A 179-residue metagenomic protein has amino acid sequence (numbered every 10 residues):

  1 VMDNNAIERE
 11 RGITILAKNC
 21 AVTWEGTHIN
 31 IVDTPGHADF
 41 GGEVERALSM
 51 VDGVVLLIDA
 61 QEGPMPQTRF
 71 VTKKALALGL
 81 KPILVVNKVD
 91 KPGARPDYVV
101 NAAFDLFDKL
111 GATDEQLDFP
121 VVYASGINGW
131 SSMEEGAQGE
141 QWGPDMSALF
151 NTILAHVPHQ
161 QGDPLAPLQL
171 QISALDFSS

Functional and structural regions predicted by a protein language model:
V1-I58, E62-P64, V71-T72, A102 (+1 more regions): P-loop NTPase switch module centered on the Walker A-proximal segment
D3-N4, K91, D97, N101 (+2 more regions): Non-catalytic, charged/low-complexity accessory segments that flank nucleotide-binding cores of NTPase families
T14-A17, K74, F150-V157: Hydrophobic, small-residue-rich alpha-helical packing segments that form membrane-like cores
T23, L48, V54-Q116: Conserved C-terminal guanine-recognition region of P-loop GTPase G domains, centered on the G4
G41, M65, V100, M146-F150 (+1 more regions): Hydrophobic face of alpha-helices
G42-V44, P66-R69, G93-Y98, I127 (+1 more regions): Short acidic, glycine/serine/threonine-rich loops at helix termini
F107-S179: Conserved catalytic-core segments of large NTP-driven translation/proteostasis enzymes
